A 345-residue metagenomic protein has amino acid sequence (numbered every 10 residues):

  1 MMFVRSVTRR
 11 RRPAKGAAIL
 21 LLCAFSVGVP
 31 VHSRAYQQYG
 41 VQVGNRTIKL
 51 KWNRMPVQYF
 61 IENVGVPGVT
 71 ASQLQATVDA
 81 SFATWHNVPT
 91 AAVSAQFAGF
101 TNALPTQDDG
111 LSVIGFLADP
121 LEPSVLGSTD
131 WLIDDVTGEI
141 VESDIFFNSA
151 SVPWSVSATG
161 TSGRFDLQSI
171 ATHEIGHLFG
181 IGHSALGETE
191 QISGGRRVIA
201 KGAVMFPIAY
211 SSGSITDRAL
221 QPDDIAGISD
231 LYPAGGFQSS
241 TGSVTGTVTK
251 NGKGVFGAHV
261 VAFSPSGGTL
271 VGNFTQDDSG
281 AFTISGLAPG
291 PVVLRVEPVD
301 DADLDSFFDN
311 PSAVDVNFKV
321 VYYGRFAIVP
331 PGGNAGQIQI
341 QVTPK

Functional and structural regions predicted by a protein language model:
M1-R12: N-terminal secretory signal peptides that target proteins for export/translocation
A17-G28: Bacterial N-terminal signal peptides
Y36-V41, Q75-V198, H259-F263, G267 (+4 more regions): Metzincin-family zinc-dependent endopeptidase catalytic domain
V41-D79: Fold-level signature of zinc-dependent metallopeptidase catalytic domains
N63-L74, P153-D166, S211-D217: Second-shell loop/turn segments in exported
I140, A226-P233, V314-K345: Extracellular beta-sheet/turn segments enriched in Thr/Pro/Gly and aliphatic residues
S214-G242, K250: Beta-strand-rich domain onsets/edges
G242-K250, G280, I340: A short, amphipathic beta-strand motif
